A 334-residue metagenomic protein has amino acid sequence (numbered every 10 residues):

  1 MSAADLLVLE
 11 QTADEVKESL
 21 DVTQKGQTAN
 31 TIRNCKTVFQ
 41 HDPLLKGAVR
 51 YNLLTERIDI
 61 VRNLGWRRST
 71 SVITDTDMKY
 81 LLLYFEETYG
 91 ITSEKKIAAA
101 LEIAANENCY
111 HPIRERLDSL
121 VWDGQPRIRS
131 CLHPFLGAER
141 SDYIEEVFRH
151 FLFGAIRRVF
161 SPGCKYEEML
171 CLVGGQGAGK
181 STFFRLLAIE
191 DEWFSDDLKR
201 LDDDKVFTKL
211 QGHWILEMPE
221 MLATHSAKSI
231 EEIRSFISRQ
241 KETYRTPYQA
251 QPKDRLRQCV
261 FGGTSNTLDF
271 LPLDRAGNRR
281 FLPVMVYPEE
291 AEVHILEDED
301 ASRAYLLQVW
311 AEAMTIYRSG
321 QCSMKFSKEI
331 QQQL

Functional and structural regions predicted by a protein language model:
M1-R127, D142, E146: N-terminal nucleic-acid engagement/recognition segments and initiation subdomains in replication, restriction
Q24, K79-L83, P134-A138, G179-R185 (+3 more regions): Generic detector of short, locally flexible boundary/turn motifs and exposed helical patches
T31, A48, A155-I156, Y166 (+2 more regions): Intrinsically disordered, low-complexity sequence elements enriched in Ser/Thr/Gly/Pro
A48-L53, R57-I60, G65, P134-F135 (+10 more regions): Residue-level preference for alpha-helix termini and adjacent loops
L81, F85, L117, L132 (+6 more regions): Generic structural hydrophobic/aromatic packing signal, biased to beta-strands
T88-H111, K165, E192-D197, D202-I237 (+1 more regions): Feature primarily recognizes SF3-like P-loop helicase cores of small DNA viruses
L101-Q211, I215: P-loop NTPase catalytic core of nucleic-acid-dependent motor ATPases
